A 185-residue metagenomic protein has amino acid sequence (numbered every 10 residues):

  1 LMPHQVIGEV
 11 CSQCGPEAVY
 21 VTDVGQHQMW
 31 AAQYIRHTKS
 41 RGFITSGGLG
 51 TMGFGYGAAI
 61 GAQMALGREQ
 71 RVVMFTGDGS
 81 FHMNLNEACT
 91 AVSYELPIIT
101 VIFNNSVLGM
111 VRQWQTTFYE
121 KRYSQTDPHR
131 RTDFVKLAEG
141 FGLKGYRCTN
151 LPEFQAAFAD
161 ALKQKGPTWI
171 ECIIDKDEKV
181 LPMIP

Functional and structural regions predicted by a protein language model:
L1-A65: Active-site diphosphate/adenylate-binding microenvironment
G8, N86-C89, A159: Alpha-helical segments flanking ligand/cofactor-binding loops in enzyme cores
Q28-M29, G50-M52, F81-H82, S106-M110 (+1 more regions): Short gly/pro/ser/thr-enriched loop/turn and capping motifs at secondary-structure boundaries
A31-R36, G55-G57, L85-E87, M110-Q115 (+1 more regions): Short acidic, glycine/serine/threonine-rich loops at helix termini
A65-R131: Conserved thiamine diphosphate
T116-A157: Conserved thiamine diphosphate
L151-P185: Glycine/aspartate-rich loop-and-adjacent alpha/beta segment that forms the canonical ThDP
